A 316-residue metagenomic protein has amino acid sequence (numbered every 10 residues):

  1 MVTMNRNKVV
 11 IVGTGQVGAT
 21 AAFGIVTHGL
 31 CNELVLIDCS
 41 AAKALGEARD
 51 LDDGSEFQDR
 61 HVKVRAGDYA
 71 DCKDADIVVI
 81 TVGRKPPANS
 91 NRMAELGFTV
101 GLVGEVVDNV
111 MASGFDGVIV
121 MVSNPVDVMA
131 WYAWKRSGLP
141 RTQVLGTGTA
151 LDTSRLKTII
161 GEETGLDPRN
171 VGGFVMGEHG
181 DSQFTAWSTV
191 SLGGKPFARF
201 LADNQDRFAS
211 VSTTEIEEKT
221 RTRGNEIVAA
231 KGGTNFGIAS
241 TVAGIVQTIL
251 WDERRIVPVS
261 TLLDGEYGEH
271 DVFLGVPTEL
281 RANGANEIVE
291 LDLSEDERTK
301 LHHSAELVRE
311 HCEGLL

Functional and structural regions predicted by a protein language model:
N7-I11: Beta1/beta-strand and adjacent pyrophosphate-binding region of the FAD-binding site in flavoprotein oxidoreductases
T14-G15: Glycine-rich Rossmann-fold phosphate-binding loop(s) that bind the pyrophosphate of adenine dinucleotide cofactors
G18-A19: N-terminal Rossmann-fold NAD(P) dinucleotide-binding loop
T27-E33, G138-P140: Conserved S-adenosyl-L-methionine
E33, I37-D76, R309-L316: Conserved N-terminal Rossmann-fold NAD(P) cofactor-binding segment
E56-V118: Rossmann-like NAD(P)-binding element
R92-K157: Rossmann-like NAD(P)(H) cofactor-binding subdomain of soluble oxidoreductases
S137-T142, T153-L316: C-terminal substrate-binding/catalytic lobe of Rossmann-fold NAD(P)-dependent dehydrogenases
